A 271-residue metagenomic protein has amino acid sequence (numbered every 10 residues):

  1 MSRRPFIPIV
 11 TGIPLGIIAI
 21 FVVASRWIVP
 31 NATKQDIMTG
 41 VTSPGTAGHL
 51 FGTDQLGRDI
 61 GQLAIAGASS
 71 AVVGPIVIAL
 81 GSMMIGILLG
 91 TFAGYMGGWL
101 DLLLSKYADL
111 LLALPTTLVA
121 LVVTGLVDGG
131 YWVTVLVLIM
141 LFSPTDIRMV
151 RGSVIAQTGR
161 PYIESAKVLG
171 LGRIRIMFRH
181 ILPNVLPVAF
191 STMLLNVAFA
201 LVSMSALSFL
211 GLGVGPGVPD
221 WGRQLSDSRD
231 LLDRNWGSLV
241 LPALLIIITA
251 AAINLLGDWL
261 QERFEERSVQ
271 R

Functional and structural regions predicted by a protein language model:
M1-A32, Y107, V185-L186: N-terminal signal-anchor/first transmembrane alpha helix
S25-W27, G74-D109, L121: Transmembrane-helix boundary motif in ABC transporter permease subunits
L50, D54, I60, G94-L100 (+2 more regions): Generic hydrophobic transmembrane alpha-helix motif, especially the helices
S69-I85, L114, I174-A206, I253: Transmembrane alpha-helices
L112, V123-L126, S153-V154, S203-L245 (+1 more regions): Glycine-rich helix-loop "coupling/hinge" segments at transmembrane-helix boundaries in multipass transporters
L118-V122, G130, T134-V135, I139-F142 (+1 more regions): Non-cytoplasmic
Y131, M140-L141, P187, S191-V197 (+1 more regions): C-terminal transmembrane helix and the adjacent membrane-cytosol boundary/short C-terminal tail of inner/organellar
